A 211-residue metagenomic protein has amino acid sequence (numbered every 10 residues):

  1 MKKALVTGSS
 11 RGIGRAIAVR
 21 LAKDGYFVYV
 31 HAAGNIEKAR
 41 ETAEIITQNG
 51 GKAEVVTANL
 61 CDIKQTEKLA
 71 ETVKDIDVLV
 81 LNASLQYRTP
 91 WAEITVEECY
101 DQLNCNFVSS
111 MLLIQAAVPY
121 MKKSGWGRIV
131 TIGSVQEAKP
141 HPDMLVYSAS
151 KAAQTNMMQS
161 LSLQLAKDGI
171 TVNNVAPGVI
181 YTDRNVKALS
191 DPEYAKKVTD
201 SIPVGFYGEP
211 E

Functional and structural regions predicted by a protein language model:
S10-R11: Conserved glycine-rich cofactor-binding loop
P90-W91, E98-L103, Y194, V198: Substrate-binding pocket helix/loop in short-chain dehydrogenase/reductase
A92, K139-L145, K167-D168, G205: Active-site loop immediately N-terminal to the catalytic Tyr-X3-Lys motif of short-chain dehydrogenase/reductase
I114, S150: Active-site helix of classical SDR
P119, L163-Q164: Alpha-helical segment proximal to the catalytic Tyr-Lys
S134: Residue(s) in the substrate-gating loop at a strand-loop-helix junction that position the organic substrate next
I202-E211: A conserved structural motif in NAD(P)-dependent oxidoreductases
